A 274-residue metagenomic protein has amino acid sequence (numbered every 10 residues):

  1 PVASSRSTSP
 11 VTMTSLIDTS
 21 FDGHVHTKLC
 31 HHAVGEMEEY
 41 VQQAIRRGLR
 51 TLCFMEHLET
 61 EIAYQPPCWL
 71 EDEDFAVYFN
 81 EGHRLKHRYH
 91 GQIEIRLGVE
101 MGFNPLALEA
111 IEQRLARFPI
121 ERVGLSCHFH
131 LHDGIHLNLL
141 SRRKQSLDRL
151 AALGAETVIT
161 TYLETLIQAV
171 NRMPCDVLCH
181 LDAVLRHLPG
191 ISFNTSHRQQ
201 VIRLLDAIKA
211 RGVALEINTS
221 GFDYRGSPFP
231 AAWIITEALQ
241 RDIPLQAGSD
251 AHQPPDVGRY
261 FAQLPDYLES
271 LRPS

Functional and structural regions predicted by a protein language model:
V2-A3, V11: Short amphipathic, helix-prone segments within low-complexity/disordered or flexible regions
T8-P105, L115-R117, L185-L188, F193-N194 (+4 more regions): An N-terminally biased module of ancient metal coordination in phosphate/nucleic-acid-related enzymes
H32-G35, E109, F229-W233, R259: Generic recognition of short, well-ordered alpha-helical segments
F54, L125, H180, I217 (+1 more regions): Conserved beta-strand positions
E73-R211: Extended substrate/RNA-proximal surfaces in nucleic-acid metabolism proteins
S192, S196-G258, Y267: Active-site-adjacent C-terminal substructures of enzyme catalytic domains
R272-S274: Extended, intrinsically disordered, low-complexity segments
